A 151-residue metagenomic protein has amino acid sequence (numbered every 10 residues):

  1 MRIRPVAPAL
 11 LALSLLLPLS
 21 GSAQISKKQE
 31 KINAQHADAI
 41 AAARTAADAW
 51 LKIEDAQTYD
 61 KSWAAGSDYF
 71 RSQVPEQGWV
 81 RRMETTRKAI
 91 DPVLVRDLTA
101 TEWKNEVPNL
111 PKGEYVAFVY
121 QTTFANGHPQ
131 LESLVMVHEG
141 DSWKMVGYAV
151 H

Functional and structural regions predicted by a protein language model:
M1-P5: Positively charged n-region of N-terminal signal peptides that target proteins for export
P8-P18: Bacterial N-terminal signal peptides
L17-S22, T86: Hydrophobic membrane-targeting alpha-helices
G21-A56: Short, low-complexity N-terminal intrinsically disordered segments enriched in polar/charged residues
R44-T45, D60-G113: Short solvent-exposed beta->alpha transition segments
T101-H151: Exposed beta-sheet edge and beta->alpha loop/turn motif
